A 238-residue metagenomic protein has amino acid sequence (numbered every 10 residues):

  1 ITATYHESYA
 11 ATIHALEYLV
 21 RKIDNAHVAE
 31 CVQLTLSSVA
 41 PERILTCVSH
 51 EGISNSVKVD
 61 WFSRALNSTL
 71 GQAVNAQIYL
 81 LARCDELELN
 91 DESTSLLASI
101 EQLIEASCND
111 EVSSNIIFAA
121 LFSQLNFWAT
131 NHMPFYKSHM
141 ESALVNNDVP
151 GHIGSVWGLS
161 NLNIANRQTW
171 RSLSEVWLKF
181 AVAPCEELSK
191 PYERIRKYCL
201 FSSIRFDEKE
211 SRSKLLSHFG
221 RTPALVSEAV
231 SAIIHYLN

Functional and structural regions predicted by a protein language model:
I1-N238: Non-catalytic all-alpha helical scaffold/repeat segments
